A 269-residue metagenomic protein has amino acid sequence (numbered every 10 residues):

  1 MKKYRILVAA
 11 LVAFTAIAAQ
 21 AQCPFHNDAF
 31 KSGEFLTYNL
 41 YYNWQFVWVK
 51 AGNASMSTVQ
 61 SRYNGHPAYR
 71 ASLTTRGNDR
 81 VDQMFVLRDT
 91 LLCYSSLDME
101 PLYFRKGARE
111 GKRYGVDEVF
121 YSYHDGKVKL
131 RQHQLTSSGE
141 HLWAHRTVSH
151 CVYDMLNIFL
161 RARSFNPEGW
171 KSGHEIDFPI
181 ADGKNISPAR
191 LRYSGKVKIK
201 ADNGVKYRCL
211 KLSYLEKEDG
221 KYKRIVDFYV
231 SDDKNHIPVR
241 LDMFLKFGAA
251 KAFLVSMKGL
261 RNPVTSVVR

Functional and structural regions predicted by a protein language model:
M1-V8: Bacterial N-terminal signal peptides that target proteins for export
V8-A16: Bacterial N-terminal signal peptides
L11, S149-Y153, G248-K251: Low-complexity, intrinsically disordered regions enriched in charged/polar residues
I17-A21: Sec/Tat signal peptide C-region and signal peptidase I cleavage site
Q22-Y123, F165-R269: Acidic, serine/threonine-rich low-complexity disordered tracts
H124-I180: Active-site/ligand-binding surface loops and adjacent short beta/alpha elements that line catalytic pockets across
